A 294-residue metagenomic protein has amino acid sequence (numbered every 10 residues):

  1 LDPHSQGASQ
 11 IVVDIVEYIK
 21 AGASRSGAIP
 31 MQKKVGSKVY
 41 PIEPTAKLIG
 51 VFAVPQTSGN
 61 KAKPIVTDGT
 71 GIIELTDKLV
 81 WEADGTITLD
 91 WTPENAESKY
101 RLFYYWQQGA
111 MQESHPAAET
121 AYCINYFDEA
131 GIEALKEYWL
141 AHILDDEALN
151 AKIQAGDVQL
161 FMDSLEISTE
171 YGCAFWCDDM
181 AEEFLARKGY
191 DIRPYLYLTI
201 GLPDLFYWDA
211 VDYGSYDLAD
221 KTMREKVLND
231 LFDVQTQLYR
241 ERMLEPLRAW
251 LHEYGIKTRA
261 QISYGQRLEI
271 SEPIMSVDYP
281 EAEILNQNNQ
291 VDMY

Functional and structural regions predicted by a protein language model:
L1-N229: Mature extracytoplasmic enzyme cores
D2, V158-S164, Q235-L268: Aromatic-lined carbohydrate-recognition surfaces of secreted/lumenal glycan-active proteins
S5-V12, L165-D179, T258-N289: Substrate-binding cleft/loops of secretory-pathway carbohydrate-active enzymes
I15-V16, K136, L140, T236 (+4 more regions): Short, well-ordered alpha-helical packing segments
L149-I153, R248-K257, P273, Q287-N289: Secondary-structure transition/capping motifs at alpha-helix termini and the adjoining loop/turn into the next element
A219-T222, V234-L238, R267-S271, I284-D292: Alpha-helix capping and helix-loop boundary segments enriched in small/acidic/polar residues
